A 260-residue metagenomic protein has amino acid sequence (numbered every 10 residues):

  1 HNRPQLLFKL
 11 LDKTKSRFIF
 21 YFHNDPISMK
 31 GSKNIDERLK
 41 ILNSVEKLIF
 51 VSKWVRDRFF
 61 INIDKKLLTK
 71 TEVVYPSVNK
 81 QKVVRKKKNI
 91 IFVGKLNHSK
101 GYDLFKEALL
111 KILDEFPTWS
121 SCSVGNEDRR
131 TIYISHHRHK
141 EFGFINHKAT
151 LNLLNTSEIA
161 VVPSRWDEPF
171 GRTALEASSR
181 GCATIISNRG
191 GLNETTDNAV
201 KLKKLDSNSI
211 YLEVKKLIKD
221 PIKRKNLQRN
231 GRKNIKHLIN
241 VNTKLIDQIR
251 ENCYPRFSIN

Functional and structural regions predicted by a protein language model:
L10-S28, L48-I49: Active-site proximal beta-strand in glycosyltransferases
D25-P26, W54-V55, V73-K82, D128: Short beta-strand->alpha-helix junction loop in the catalytic core of nucleotide-activated group-transfer enzymes
G31-T69: A short, active-site helix/loop in glycosyltransferases that binds the activated sugar's phosphate group
I49, K82-K100, K106-L110: Conserved donor-binding/catalytic core segment of Leloir-type glycosyltransferases
K82, I222-S258: A charged, aromatic-enriched C-terminal amphipathic alpha-helix characteristic of glycosyltransferases across folds
R130-K148: Nucleotide-activated donor-binding/catalytic signature segment of Leloir-type glycosyltransferases, i.e., the conserved
N155-P169, C182: Acidic donor-binding loop of glycosyltransferase active sites
A199-N208, K216-P221: Conserved acidic donor-binding segment of nucleotide-sugar-dependent glycosyltransferases
